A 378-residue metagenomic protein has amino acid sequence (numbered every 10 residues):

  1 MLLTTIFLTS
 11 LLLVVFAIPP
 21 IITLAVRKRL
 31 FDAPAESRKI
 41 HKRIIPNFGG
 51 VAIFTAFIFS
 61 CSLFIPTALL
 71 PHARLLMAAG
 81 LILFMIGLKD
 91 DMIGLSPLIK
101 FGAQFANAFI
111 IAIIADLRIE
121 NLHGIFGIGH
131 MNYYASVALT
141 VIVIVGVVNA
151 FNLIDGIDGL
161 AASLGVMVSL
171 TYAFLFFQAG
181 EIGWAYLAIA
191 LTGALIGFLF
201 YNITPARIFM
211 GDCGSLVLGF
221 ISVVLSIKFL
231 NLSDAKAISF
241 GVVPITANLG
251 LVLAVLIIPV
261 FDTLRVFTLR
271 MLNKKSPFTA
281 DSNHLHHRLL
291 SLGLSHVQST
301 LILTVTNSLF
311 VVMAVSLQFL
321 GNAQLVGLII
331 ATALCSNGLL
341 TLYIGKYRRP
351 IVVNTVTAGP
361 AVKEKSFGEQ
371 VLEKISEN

Functional and structural regions predicted by a protein language model:
M1-R29, F54-L70, R74-L81, A161-L292 (+1 more regions): Alpha-helical transmembrane segments
P34-F48: Juxtamembrane helix-capping/reentrant segments at transmembrane boundaries
E36, D90-F101: Aspartate-rich (DDxxD/NDxxD/DxxxD) Mg2+/diphosphate-binding motifs and their adjoining helix-loop segments
I45-S62, F109-I114: A generic, lipid-embedded transmembrane alpha helix
F59-P71, K89-L95, A112-F126, L232-K236: Transmembrane alpha-helix boundary signature
L81-I82, I86, A103, N107-R118 (+3 more regions): Membrane-embedded alpha-helical core segments of multi-pass
M131-I142, A185, A247: Membrane-interfacial loop-to-helix junctions in multi-pass transporters
